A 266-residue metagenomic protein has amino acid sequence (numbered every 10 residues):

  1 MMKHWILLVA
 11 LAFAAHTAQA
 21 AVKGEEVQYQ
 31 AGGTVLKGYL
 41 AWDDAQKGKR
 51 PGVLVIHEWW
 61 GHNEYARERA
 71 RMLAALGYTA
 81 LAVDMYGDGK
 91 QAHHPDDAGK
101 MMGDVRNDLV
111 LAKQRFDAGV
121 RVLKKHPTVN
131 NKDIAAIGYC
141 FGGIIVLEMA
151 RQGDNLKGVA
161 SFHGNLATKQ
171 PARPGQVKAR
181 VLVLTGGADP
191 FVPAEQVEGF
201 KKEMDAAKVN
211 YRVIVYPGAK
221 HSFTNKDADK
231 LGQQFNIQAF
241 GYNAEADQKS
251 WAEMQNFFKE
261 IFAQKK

Functional and structural regions predicted by a protein language model:
E26-H126, K226-F240: Serine-hydrolase catalytic machinery in alpha/beta-hydrolase-like enzymes
Y39, D205, N210-K266: C-terminal catalytic histidine-bearing segment of alpha/beta-hydrolase fold enzymes
R69, P193-E203: Short alpha-helix in the alpha/beta-hydrolase fold that links the catalytic acid
P127-Y139: Alpha/beta-hydrolase fold nucleophile elbow
G138-G142, V146: Gly/Ala-rich beta-loop-alpha elbow adjacent to hydrolase catalytic centers
N155-N165: A conserved short beta-strand
V177, V183-T185: Short beta-strand/loop motif that positions the catalytic acidic residue of the alpha/beta-hydrolase fold
A188-V192, H221: Acidic catalytic loop of the alpha/beta-hydrolase fold
